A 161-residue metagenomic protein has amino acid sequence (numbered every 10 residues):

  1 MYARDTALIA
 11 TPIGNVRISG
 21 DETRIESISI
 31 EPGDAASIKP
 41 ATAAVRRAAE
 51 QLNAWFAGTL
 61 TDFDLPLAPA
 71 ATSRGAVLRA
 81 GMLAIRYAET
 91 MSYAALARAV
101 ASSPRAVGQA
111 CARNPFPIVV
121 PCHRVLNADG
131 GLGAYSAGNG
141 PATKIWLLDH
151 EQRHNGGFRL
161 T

Functional and structural regions predicted by a protein language model:
M1-S102, H150-T161: Basic nucleic-acid-binding alpha-helical/helix-turn surface characteristic of O6-alkylguanine DNA
M82, C122-H123, L147: Structural signal for hydrophobic
A112: Residue-level detection of the helix-turn-helix DNA-binding "recognition helix"
P115-F116: C-terminal flanking helix
V119-N127: Short Lys/Arg-enriched helix C-cap and helix-to-coil transition segments that create basic nucleic-acid-contact patches
G130-T161: …primarily DNA-binding HTH/wHTH and HhH modules…
